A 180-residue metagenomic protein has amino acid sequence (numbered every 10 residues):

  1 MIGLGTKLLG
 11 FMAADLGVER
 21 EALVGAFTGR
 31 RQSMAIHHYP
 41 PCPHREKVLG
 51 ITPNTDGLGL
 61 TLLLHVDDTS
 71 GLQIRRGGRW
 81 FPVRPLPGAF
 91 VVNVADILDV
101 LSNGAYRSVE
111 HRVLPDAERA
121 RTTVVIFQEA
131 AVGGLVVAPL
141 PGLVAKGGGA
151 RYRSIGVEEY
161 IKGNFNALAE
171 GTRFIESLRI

Functional and structural regions predicted by a protein language model:
I2-I180: C-terminal flanking tails of non-heme Fe-dependent oxygenases
